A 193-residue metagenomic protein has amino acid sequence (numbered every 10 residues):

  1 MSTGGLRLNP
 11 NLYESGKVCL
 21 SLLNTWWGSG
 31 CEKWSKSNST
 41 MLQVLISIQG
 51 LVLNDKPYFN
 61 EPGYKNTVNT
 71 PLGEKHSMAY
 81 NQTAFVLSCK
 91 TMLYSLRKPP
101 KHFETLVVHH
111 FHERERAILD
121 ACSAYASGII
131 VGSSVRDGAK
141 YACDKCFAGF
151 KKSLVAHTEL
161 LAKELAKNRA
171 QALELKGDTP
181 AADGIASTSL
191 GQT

Functional and structural regions predicted by a protein language model:
M1-P71, K90-M92, V108, H112-A117 (+2 more regions): Compact alpha/beta protein-protein interaction domains typified by the UBC
P57-T193: Charge-rich (especially acidic), low-complexity segments
